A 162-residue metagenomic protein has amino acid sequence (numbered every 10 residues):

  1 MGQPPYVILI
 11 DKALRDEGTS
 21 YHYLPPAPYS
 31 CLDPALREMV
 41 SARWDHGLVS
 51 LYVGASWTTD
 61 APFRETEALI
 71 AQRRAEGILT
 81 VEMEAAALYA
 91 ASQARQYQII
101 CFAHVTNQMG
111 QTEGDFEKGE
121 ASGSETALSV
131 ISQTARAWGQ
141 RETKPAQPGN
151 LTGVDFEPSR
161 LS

Functional and structural regions predicted by a protein language model:
M1-S162: Accessory terminal and edge-of-domain segments that mediate assembly/interaction and cofactor placement around
